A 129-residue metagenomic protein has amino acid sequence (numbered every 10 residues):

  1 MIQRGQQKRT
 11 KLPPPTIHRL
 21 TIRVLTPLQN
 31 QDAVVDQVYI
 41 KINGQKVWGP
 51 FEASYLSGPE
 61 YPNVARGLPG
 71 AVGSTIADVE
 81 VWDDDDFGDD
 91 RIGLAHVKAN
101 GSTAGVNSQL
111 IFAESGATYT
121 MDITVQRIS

Functional and structural regions predicted by a protein language model:
M1-P13, T120-T124, S129: Peripheral membrane interaction modules
I2-Q6, N30, G44, S108 (+1 more regions): Intrinsically disordered, low-complexity regions enriched in polar/acidic and amide residues
R4-H18, Y55-P59, G101, L110-F112: Compositionally biased, intrinsically disordered low-complexity segments enriched in polar/Pro/Gly and often Gln
P13-L20, V72-I76: Extended extracellular/luminal ectodomain segments enriched in beta-structured repeat modules
T21-Y55: Calcium-regulated, polybasic anionic-phospholipid
L25-L28, E80-D86: Short beta-strand-plus-loop segments that form exposed binding edges in beta-rich domains
A33-Y39, G67, W82-R127: C2 and C2-like phospholipid-binding beta-sandwich domains
K41-I76: Tryptophan-paired
